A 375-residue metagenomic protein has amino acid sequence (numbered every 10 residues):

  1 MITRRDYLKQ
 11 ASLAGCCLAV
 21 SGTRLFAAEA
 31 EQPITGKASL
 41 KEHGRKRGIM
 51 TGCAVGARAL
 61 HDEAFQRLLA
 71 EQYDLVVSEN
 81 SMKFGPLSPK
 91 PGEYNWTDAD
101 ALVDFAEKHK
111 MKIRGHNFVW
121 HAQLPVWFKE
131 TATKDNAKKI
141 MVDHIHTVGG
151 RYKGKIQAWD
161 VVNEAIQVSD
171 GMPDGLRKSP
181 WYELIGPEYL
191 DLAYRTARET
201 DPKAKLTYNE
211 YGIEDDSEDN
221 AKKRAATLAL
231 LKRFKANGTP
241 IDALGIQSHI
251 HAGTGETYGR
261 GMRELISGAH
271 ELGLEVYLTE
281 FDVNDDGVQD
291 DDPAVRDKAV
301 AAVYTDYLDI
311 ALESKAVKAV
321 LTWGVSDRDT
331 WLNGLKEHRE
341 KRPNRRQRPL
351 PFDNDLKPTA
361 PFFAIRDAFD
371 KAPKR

Functional and structural regions predicted by a protein language model:
D6-A28: N-terminal export signals
T23-A54: C-terminal segment of N-terminal export signals and the immediately downstream linker at the start of the mature
T35, D160, E164-D170, G175-E183 (+7 more regions): Aromatic-rich peripheral "rim/lid" segments of glycoside hydrolase catalytic domains that contact and position glycan
R45-D100, K112, N117-A132, G245: N-terminal substrate-binding region of glycoside hydrolase catalytic domains
R58-A70, I140-I145, K222-R233, Y304-Y307: Short, acidic/polar
V76, A106, W159, L244 (+2 more regions): Conserved, mostly hydrophobic/aromatic
V77-K83, D98-I213, D285: Substrate-binding cleft and catalytic face of glycoside hydrolase catalytic domains, especially the flexible beta-alpha
E107, P187-L192, D201-Y208, R224-D290 (+2 more regions): Glycoside hydrolase catalytic-domain groove-lining segments
